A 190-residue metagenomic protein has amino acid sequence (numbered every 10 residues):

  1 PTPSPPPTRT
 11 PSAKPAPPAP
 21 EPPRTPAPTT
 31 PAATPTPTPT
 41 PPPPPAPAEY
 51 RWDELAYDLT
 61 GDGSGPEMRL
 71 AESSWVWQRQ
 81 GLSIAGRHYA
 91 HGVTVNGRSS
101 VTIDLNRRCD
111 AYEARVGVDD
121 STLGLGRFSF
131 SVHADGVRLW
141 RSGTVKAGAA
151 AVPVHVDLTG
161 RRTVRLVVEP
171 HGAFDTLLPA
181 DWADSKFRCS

Functional and structural regions predicted by a protein language model:
T2-P45: Extracytoplasmic intrinsically disordered, low-complexity "stalk/linker" and propeptide segments that are Pro/Thr-rich
P28, A32-S190: Gly-Asp-aromatic-enriched flexible segments
